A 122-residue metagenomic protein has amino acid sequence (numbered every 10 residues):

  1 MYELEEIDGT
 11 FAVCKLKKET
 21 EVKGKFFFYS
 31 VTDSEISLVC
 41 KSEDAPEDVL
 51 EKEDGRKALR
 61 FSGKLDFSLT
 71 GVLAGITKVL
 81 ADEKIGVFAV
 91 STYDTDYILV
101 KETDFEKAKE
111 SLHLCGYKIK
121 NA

Functional and structural regions predicted by a protein language model:
M1-G86, K107-A122: Regulatory modules associated with amino-acid/nitrogen control
E35-C40, T95-K101: A generic structural motif
G86-D94: A short glycine-rich beta-strand->turn/loop micro-motif centered on a GG-aromatic cluster
T103-F105: Short low-complexity, flexible loop/linker segments enriched in glycine and/or proline with clustered acidic
